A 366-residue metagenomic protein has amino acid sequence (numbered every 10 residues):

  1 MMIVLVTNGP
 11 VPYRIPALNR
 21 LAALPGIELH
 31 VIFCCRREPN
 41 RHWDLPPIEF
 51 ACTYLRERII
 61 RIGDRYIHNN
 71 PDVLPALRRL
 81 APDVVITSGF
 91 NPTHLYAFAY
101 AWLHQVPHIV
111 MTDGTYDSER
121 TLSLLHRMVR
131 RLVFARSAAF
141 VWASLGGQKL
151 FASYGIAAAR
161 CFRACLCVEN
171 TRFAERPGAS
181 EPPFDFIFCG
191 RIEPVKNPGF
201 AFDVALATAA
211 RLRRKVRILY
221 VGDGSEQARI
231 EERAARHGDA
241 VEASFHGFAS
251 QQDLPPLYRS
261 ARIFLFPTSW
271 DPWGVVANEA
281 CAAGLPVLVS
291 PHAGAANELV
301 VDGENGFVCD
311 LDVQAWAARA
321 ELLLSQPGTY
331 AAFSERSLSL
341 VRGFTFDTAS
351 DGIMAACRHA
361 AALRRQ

Functional and structural regions predicted by a protein language model:
V4, G178-L206, L219: Conserved donor-binding/catalytic core segment of Leloir-type glycosyltransferases
V106-L124, R136-A139: A short, histidine- and acid-enriched strand-loop-helix "catalytic/donor-clamping" loop that lines the nucleotide-sugar
R131-E175, E181: Donor nucleotide-sugar binding/catalytic pocket of nucleotide-sugar-dependent glycosyltransferases
E231-A249: Nucleotide-activated donor-binding/catalytic signature segment of Leloir-type glycosyltransferases, i.e., the conserved
F248-A249, P256-A261: Short alpha-helical donor nucleotide-sugar binding micro-motif in glycosyltransferases
S269: Aromatic "clamp/platform" in nucleotide-sugar-dependent glycosyltransferases that forms part of the donor/acceptor
P286-S290, V300: Short hydrophobic beta-strand element within catalytic cores of glycosyltransferases and related nucleotide-activated
V301-Q314, L322-P327: Conserved acidic donor-binding segment of nucleotide-sugar-dependent glycosyltransferases
